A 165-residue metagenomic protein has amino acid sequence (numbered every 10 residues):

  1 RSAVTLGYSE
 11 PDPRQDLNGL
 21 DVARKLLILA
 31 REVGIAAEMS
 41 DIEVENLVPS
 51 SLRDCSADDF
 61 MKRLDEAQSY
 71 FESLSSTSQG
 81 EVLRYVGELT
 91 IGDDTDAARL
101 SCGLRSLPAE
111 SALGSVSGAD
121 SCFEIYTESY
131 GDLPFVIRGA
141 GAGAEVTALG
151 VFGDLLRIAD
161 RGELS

Functional and structural regions predicted by a protein language model:
R1-S115, C122: Substrate-binding/catalytic subdomain of NAD(P)-dependent oxidoreductase enzymes
A112-S165: ATP-dependent carboxylate/acyl-activation modules
